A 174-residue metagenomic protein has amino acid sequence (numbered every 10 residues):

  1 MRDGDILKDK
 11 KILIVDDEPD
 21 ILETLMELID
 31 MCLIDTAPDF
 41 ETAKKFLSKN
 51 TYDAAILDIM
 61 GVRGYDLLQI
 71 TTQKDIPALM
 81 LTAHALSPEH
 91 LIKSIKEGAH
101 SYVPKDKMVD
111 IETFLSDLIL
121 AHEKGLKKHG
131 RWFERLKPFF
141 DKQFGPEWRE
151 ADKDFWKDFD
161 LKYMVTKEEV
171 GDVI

Functional and structural regions predicted by a protein language model:
D9: Phosphate-coordination loops involved in phosphoryl transfer and adenosine-cofactor binding
I14-D17: Acidic di-acidic motifs
P19, T36-A54, V62: Acidic, metal-coordinating helix/loop segments flanking the phosphotransfer/catalytic sites of two-component signaling
P19-T36: Two-component/phosphorelay signaling modules centered on CheY-like receiver
T24-I29, F46, I70, K93: Alpha-helical interaction/dimerization surfaces of two-component signaling modules
I56, M60, L68-T71, D75-P88: A short, hydrophobic beta-strand element within the central beta-sheet of small alpha/beta folds
D66, Q73, A85-T113, D117: Alpha4 helix (beta4-alpha4-beta5 surface) of REC/receiver domains from two-component response regulators
L120-I174: C-terminal output/effector regions of signal-responsive regulators
